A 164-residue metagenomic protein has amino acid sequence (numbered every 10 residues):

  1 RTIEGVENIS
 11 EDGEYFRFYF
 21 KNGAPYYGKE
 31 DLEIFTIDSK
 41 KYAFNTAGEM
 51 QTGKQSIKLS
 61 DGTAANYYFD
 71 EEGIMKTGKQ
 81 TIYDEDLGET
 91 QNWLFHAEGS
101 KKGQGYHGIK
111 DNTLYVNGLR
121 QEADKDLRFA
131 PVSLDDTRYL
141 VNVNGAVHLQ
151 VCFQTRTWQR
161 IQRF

Functional and structural regions predicted by a protein language model:
R1-F164: Extracellular adhesion/carbohydrate-binding repeat motifs centered on closely spaced tryptophans
